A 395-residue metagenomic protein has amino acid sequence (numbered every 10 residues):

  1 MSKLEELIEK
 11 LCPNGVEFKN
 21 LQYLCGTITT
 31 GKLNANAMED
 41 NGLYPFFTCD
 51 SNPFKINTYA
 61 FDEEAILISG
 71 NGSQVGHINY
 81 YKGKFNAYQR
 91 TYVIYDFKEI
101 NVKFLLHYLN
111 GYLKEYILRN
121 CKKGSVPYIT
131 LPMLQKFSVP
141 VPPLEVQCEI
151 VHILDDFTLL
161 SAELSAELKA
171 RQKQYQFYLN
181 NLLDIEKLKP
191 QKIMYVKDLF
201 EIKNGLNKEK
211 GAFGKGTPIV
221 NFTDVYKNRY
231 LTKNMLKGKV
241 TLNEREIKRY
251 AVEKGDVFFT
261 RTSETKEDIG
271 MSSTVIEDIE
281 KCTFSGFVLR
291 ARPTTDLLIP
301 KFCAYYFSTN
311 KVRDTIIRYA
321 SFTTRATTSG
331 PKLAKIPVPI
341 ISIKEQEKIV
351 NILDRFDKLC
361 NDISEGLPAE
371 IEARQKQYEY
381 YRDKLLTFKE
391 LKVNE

Functional and structural regions predicted by a protein language model:
I8-G31, A37, N41-L43, T48 (+4 more regions): Non-catalytic DNA-recognition/assembly elements of restriction-modification systems
C12, S125, E209, E246-K248 (+1 more regions): Short, conserved secondary-structure segments in the cores of folded domains
G15-E17, Q135-Q176, L183, Q191-K192 (+2 more regions): Amphipathic alpha-helical segments
L24-E63, L67, H77-Y81, A87-Q89 (+2 more regions): Sequence-specific dsDNA recognition surfaces
T48-N52, I56-K114, K122, T130 (+2 more regions): A short beta-sheet element
Y81, F104, N110, E115 (+11 more regions): Long compositionally biased, domain-poor regions of proteins
F85-T91, K123-P142, K281-F287, S321-S342: A short glycine-rich beta-alpha junction/loop motif
